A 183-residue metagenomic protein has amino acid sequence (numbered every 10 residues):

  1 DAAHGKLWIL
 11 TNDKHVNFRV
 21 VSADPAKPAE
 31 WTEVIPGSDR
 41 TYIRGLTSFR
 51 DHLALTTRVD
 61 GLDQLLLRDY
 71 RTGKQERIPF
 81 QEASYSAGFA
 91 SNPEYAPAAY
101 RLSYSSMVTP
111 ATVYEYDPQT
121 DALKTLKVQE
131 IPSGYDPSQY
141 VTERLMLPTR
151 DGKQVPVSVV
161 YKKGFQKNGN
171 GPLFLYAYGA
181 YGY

Functional and structural regions predicted by a protein language model:
D1-A2, R44-G45, T56, L62-R68 (+1 more regions): Non-catalytic accessory segments flanking enzyme active sites
D1-K14: Beta-propeller domains
L7-I9, L53-A54, Y100: Hydrophobic beta-strand positions that form the internal "hydrophobic ladder" of WD40/Gbeta-like beta-propeller blades
V16, Y42: Beta-rich catalytic cores
V20, L53, V113, V157 (+1 more regions): Hydrophobic, well-ordered secondary-structure elements that form the walls of internal hydrophobic environments
A23-K27, P118-D121: Short loop/turn segments immediately following beta-strands, especially the blade-tip and inter-blade linker loops
V34-D39, P79-A83: Surface loop/turn motifs at the tips and blade-to-blade linkers of beta-strand repeat domains
F165-Y183: Short substrate-entry loop that stabilizes the transition state in hydrolases
